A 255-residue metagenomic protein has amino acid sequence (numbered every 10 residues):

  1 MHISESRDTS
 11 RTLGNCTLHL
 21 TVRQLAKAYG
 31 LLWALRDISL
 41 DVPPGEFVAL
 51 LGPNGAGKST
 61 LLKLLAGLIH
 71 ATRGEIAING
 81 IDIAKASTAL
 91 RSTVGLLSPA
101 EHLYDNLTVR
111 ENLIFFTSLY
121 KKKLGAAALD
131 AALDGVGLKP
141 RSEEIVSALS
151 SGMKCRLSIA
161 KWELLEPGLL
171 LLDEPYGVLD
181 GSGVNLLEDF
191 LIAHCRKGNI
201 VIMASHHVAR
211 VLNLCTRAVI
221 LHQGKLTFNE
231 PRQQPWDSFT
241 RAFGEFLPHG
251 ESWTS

Functional and structural regions predicted by a protein language model:
L51-P53: The feature captures the beta-strand-to-loop junction immediately N-terminal to the Walker
A66: Helix-to-loop junction immediately C-terminal to a conserved catalytic motif
G74-D82, L90: Conserved ABC transporter NBD signature motif
I114, S118, A126-R141: Conserved ABC ATPase "signature" region
L170-D173: Catalytic Walker B motif of ABC-type/P-loop ATPase nucleotide-binding domains
S205-H206: H-loop/switch region of ABC-family ATPase nucleotide-binding domains
